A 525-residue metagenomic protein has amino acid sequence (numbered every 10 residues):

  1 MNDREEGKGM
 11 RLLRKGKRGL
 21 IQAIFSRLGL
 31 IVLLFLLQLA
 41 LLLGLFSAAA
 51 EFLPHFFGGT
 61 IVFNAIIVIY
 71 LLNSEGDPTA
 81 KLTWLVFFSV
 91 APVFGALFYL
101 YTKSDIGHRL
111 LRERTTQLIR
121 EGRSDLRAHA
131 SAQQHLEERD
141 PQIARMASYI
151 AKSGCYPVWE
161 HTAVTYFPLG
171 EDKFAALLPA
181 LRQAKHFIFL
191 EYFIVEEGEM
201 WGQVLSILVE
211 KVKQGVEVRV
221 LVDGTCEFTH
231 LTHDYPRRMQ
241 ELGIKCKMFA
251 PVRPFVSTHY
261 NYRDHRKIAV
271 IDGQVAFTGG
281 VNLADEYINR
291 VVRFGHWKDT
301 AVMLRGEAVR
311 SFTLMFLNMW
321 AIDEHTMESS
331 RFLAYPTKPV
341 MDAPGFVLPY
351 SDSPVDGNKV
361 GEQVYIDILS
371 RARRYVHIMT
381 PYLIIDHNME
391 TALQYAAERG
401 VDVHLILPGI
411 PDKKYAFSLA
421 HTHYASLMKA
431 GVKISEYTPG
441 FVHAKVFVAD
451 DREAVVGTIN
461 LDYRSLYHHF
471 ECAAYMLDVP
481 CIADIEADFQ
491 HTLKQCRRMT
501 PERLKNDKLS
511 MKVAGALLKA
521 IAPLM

Functional and structural regions predicted by a protein language model:
N2-Q363, D367, R371, Y395 (+6 more regions): N-terminal localization/anchoring segments of enzymes in phospholipid and broader phosphate metabolism
F193, P381-Y382, A416: Glycine- and other small-residue-rich loops at beta-strand/loop junctions that grip anionic moieties
D299, M379-T380: A short, conserved beta-strand element enriched in hydrophobic/aromatic residues
A372, Y382-H404, P408, K413: Helical hairpin unit composed of two closely spaced alpha helices linked by a short loop
D386-E390, H404-I406, K414-S418, E436-Y437 (+4 more regions): Extended hydrophobic-aromatic, low-complexity segments
R399, H404-A449: A beta-strand-loop signature enriched in Asp, Gly, Thr, and Trp that corresponds to the sialidase/neuraminidase Asp-box
